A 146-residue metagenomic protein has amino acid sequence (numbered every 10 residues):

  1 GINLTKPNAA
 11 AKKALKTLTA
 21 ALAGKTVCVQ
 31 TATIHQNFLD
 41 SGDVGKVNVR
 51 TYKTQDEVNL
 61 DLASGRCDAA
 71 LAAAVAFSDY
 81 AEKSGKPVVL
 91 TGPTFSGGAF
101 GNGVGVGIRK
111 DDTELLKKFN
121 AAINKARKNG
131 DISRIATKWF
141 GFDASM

Functional and structural regions predicted by a protein language model:
G1-Q36, D43: A conserved helix-loop-strand patch within extracytoplasmic ligand-binding domains of the periplasmic binding
K12-K16, R50-S64: Short helix-initiation/N-cap motifs at beta->coil->alpha
A14-T17, I34-V44, V89-T91, A121-M146: Ligand-binding clefts/hinges and TM-proximal coupling segments of bilobed small-molecule sensing domains
A21-G24, S41-T54, R66: A local structural motif
L22, L62-A63, V106, F119: Hydrophobic residues within well-ordered alpha-helices
I34-H35, E57-V58, A76-F77: Alpha-helix capping/helix-boundary segments
F38-G42, S64, D68-F100, W139: A ligand-binding cleft/hinge motif common to bilobed small-molecule-binding domains
E82-A121, F142-M146: Periplasmic-binding protein-like
